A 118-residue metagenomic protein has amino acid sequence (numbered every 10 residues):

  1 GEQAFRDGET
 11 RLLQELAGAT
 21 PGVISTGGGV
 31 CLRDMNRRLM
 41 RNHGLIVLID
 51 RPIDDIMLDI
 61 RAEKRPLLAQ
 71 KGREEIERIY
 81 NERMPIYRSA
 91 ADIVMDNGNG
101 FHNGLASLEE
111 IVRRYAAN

Functional and structural regions predicted by a protein language model:
G1, G18, R61-R65, G72 (+1 more regions): A generic structural signal for secondary-structure junctions that act as hinges or helix/strand caps at the edges
G1-L39, E77, N81, I86: ATP-dependent small-molecule kinase phosphotransfer cores that center on conserved nucleotide phosphate-binding segments
R11, R51, K71, N99-N103: Short beta->alpha linker loops
A19, L45, M84-N118: NTP-dependent small-molecule kinase module
T26, I49, N97: Catalytic metal- and UDP-sugar-binding loop of GT-A-like glycosyltransferases, i.e., residues flanking the conserved
G28-V30, P52-D54, G100: Short glycine-rich anion-binding loops that position phosphate/pyrophosphate groups of nucleotides and phosphorylated
M35-R38, L58-A62, A106-E109: Short amphipathic alpha-helical segments
N42-I86: A glycine- and Lys/Arg-enriched "phosphate-lid" helix/loop adjacent to the NTP-binding pocket of small-molecule kinases
